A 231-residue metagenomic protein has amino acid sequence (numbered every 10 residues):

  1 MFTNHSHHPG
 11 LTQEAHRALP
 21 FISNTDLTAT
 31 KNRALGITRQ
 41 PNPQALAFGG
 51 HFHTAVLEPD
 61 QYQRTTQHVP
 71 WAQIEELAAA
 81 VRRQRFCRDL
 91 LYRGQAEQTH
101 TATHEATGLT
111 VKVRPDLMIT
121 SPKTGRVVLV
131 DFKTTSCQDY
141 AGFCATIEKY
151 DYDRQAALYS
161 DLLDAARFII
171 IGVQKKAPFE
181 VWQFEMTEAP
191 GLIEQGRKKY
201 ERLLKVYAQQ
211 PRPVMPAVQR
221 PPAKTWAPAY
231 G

Functional and structural regions predicted by a protein language model:
M1-R114, W226-P228: Metal-dependent nuclease catalytic cores that hydrolyze phosphodiester bonds in DNA/RNA, characterized by
C87-Y92, I119-V127, D161-F168: Secondary-structure boundary elements
Q98-H100, K112, S121, C144 (+1 more regions): Secondary-structure transition motif
T101-E105, T120, I171-V173: A generic structural motif
T101-T103, D139-I147: Surface-exposed cleft-lining segments at the edges of enzyme active sites
G108-K112, T124-V127, A165-A166, A177-F179: Coil-to-beta-strand transition motifs
V113-G142: Conserved catalytic cores of phosphodiester-cleaving nucleases, focusing on short active-site segments
T146-E148, D153, L158-G231: Metal-dependent nuclease catalytic regions and adjoining charged, substrate-binding loops involved in nucleic-acid end
